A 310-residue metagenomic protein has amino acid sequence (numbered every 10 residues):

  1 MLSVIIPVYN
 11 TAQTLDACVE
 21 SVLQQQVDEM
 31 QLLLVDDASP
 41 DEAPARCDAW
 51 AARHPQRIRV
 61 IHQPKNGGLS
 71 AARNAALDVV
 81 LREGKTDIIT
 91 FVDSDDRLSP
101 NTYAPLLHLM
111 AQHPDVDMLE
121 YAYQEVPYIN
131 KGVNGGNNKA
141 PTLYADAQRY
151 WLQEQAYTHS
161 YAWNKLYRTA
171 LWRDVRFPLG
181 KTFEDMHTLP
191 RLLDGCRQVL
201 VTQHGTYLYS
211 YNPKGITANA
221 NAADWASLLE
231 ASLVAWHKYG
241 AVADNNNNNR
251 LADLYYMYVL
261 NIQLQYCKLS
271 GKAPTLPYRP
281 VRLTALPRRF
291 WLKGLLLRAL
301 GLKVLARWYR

Functional and structural regions predicted by a protein language model:
M1-L228: Nucleotide-sugar donor-binding/catalytic module of glycosyltransferases that assemble extracellular/cell-envelope
R46, A145-D146, N221-A222, N245 (+1 more regions): Intrinsic-disorder/low-complexity, polar/charged segments
A51, P114, Q155-A156, R176 (+4 more regions): Generic secondary-structure transition motif, activating predominantly at the C-termini of alpha-helices
D96, D146, N248, L300-W308: Short, solvent-exposed helix-helix connector turns and helix-capping sites enriched in acidic/polar residues
T206-N212, N219-N246, I262-L283: Catalytic core of nucleotide-sugar-dependent glycosyltransferases
N245-Y255: All-alpha amphipathic helical-bundle segments outside canonical DNA-binding/catalytic cores that form hydrophobic
D253-L264: Amphipathic alpha-helical repeat scaffolds of TPR domains
K268-R310: Membrane-interface aromatic/basic loop that binds lipid-linked glycans or pyrophosphate carriers, typified by
